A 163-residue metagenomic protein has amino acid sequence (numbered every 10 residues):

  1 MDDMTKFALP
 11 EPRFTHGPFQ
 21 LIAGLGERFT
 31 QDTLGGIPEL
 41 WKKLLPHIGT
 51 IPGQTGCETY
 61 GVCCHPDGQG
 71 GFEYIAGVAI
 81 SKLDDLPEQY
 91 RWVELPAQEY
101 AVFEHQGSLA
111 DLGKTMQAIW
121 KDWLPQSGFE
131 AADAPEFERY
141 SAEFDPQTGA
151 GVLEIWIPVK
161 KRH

Functional and structural regions predicted by a protein language model:
M1-H163: A solvent-exposed interaction/effector surface
